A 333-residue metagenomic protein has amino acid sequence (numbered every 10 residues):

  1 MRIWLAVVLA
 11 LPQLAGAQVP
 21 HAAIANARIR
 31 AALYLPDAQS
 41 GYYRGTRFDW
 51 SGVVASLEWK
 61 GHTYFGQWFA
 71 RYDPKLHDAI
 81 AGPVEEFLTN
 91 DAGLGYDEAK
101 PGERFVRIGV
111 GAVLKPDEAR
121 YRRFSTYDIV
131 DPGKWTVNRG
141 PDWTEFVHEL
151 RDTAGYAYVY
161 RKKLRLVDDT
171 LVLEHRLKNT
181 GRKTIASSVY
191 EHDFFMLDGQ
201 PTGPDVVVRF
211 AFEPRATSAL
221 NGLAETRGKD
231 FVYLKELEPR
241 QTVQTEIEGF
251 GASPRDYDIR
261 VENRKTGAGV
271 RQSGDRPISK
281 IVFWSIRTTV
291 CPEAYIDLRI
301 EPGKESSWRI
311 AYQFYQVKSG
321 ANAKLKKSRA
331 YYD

Functional and structural regions predicted by a protein language model:
I3-P12: Sec-dependent N-terminal signal peptides
Q18-V172, T180-A186, H192-D333: Surface-exposed acidic/polar loop and edge beta-strand patches at domain peripheries
